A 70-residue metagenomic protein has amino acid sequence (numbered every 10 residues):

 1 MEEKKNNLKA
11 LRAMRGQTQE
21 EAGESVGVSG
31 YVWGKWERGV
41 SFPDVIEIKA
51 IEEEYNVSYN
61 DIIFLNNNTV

Functional and structural regions predicted by a protein language model:
M1, A10-G16, E24, Y31 (+3 more regions): Short, charged recognition helix plus adjacent turn of helix-turn-helix-like nucleic-acid-binding domains
G27-P43: Recognition helix of helix-turn-helix/homeodomain-like DNA-binding domains that insert into the DNA major groove
